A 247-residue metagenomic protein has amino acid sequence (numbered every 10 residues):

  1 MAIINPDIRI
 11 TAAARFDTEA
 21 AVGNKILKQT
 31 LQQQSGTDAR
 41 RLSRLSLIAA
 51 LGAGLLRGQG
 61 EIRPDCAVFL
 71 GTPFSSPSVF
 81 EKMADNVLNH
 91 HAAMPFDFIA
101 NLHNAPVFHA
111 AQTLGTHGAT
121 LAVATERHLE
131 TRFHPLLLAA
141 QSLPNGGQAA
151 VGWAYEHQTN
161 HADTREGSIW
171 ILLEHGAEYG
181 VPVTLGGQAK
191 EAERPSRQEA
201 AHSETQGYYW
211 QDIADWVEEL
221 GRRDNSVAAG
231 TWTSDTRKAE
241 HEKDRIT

Functional and structural regions predicted by a protein language model:
M1-H134, L138-G147, G152-T247: Conserved "HGTGT" condensation-loop signature of ketosynthase/thiolase-family condensing enzymes that catalyze
